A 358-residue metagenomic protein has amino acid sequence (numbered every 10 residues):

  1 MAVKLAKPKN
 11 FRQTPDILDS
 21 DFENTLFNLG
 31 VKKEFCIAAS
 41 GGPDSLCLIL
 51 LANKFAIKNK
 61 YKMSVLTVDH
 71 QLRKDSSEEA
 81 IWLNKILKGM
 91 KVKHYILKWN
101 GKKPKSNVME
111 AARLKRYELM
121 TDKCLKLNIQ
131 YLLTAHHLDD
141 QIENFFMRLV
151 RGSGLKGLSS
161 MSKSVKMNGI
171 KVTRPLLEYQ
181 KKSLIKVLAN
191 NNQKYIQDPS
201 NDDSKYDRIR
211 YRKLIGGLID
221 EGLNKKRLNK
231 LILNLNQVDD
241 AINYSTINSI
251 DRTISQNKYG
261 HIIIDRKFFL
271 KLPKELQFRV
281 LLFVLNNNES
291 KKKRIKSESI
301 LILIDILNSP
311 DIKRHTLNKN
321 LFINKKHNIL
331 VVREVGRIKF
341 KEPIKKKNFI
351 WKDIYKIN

Functional and structural regions predicted by a protein language model:
A2-D44, K62-L66, H70, W99-P104 (+6 more regions): AMP-forming adenylation/ATP pyrophosphatase catalytic core
A2-L214: Core alpha/beta nucleotide-donor-binding catalytic domains of modification enzymes
L125, R151, L177, Q193 (+3 more regions): Non-catalytic alpha-helical coupling and interface elements of nucleotide-dependent molecular machines and regulators
